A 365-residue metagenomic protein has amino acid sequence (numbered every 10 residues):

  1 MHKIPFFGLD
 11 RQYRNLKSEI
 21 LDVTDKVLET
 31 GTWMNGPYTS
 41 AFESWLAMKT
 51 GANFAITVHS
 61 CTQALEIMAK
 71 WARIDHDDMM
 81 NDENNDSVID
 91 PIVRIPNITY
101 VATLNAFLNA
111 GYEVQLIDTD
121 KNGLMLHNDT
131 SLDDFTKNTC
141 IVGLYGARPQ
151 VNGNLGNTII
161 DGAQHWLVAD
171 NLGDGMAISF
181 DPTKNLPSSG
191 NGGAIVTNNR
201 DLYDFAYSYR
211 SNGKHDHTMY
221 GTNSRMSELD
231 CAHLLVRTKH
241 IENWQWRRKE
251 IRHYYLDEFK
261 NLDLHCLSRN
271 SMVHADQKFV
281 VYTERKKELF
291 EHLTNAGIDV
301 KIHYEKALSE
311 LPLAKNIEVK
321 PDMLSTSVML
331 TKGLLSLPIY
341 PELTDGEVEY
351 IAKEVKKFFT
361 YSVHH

Functional and structural regions predicted by a protein language model:
M1-T32, P338: N-terminal "arm"/small-domain region of PLP-dependent enzymes with the aminotransferase-like
D10, D22, P37-W45, K49-I56 (+2 more regions): PLP-dependent aminotransferase class I/II
N15, V93, R248: Pyridoxal 5′-phosphate
T32-I92, A106-N109, L116: Phosphate-binding glycine-rich loop
I98-L104: Conserved coil-to-alpha-helix start sites within the AMP-binding
N105-F107, N185, L229: Hydrophobic/aromatic ligand-binding patch that stacks against planar heteroaromatic rings of cofactors or nucleotides
E113-G123, K301: Short beta-strand->loop structural element characteristic of the AMP-binding/adenylate-forming
D120-S188, A194-V196, R200, R285: Active-site phosphate-binding strand-loop segment of PLP-dependent enzymes
